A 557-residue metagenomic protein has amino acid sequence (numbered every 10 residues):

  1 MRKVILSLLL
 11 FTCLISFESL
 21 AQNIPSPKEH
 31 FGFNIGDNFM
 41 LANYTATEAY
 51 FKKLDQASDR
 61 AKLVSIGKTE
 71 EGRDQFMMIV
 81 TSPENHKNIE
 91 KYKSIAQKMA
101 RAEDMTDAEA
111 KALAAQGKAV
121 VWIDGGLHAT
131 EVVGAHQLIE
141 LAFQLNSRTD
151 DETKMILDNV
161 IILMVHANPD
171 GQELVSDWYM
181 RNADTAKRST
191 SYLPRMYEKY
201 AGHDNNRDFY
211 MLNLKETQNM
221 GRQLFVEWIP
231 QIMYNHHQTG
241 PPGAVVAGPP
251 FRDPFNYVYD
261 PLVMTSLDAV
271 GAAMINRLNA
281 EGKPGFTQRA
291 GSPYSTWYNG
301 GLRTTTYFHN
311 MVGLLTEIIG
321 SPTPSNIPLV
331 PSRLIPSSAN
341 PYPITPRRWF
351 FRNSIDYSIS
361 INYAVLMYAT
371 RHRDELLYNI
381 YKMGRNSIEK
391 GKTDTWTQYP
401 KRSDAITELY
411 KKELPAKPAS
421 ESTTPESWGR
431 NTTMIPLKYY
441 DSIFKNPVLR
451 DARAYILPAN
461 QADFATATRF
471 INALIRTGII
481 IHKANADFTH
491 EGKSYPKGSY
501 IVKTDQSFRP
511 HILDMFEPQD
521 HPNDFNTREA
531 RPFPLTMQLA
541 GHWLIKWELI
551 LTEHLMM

Functional and structural regions predicted by a protein language model:
M1-V4: Positively charged n-region of N-terminal signal peptides that target proteins for export
S7-S16: Bacterial N-terminal signal peptides
F17-A21: Sec/Tat signal peptide C-region and signal peptidase I cleavage site
Q22-V132, H136-V160, A201, R207-D208 (+6 more regions): Intrinsic-disorder/low-complexity accessory segments
T130-E131, T239-G243: Active-site environment of divalent metal-dependent phosphoester hydrolases
E152, I156-I162, A167-R207: Divalent-metal coordination cores built from histidine and acidic residues
A167-P169, Q238-G240, G320: Active-site-proximal loop/turn and secondary-structure-junction residues that shape catalytic pockets, frequently
